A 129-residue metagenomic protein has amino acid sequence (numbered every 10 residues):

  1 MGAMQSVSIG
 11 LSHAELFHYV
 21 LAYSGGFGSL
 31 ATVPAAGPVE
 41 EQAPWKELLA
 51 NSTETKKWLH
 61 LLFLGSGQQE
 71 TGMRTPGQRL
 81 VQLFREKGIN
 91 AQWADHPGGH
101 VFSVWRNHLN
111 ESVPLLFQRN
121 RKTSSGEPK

Functional and structural regions predicted by a protein language model:
M1-K129: Non-catalytic cap/lid and distal C-terminal segments of serine-dependent acyl enzymes
